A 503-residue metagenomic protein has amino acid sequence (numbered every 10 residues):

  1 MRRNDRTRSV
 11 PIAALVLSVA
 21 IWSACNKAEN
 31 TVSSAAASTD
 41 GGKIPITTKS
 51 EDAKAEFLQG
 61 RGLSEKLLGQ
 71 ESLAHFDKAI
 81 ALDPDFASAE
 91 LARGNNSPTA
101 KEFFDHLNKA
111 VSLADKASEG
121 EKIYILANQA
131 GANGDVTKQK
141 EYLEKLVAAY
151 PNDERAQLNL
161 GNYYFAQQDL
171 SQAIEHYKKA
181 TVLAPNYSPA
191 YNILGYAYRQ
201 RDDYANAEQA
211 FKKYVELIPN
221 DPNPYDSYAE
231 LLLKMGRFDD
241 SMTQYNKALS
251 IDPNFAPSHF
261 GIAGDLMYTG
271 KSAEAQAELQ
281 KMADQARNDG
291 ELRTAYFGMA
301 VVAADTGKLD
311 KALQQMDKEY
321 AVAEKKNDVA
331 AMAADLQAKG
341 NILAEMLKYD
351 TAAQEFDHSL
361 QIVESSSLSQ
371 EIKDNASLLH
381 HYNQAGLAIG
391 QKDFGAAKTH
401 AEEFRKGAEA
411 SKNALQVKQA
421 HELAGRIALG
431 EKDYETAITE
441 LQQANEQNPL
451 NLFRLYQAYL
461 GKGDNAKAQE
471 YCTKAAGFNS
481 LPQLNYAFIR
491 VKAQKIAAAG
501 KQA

Functional and structural regions predicted by a protein language model:
K49-K78, L82, K122-K145, A149-R155 (+1 more regions): Alpha-helical segment of the N-proximal tetratricopeptide repeat
S50, P84, D115-S118, P151 (+8 more regions): Short coil turns that delineate tetratricopeptide repeat
A53, A87-S88, G120, E154-R155 (+10 more regions): Helix-start (N-cap) detector for alpha-helical repeat units in TPR-like alpha-solenoids, especially tetratricopeptide
R61, N95, N128, N162 (+8 more regions): Residue-level recognition of tetratricopeptide repeat
